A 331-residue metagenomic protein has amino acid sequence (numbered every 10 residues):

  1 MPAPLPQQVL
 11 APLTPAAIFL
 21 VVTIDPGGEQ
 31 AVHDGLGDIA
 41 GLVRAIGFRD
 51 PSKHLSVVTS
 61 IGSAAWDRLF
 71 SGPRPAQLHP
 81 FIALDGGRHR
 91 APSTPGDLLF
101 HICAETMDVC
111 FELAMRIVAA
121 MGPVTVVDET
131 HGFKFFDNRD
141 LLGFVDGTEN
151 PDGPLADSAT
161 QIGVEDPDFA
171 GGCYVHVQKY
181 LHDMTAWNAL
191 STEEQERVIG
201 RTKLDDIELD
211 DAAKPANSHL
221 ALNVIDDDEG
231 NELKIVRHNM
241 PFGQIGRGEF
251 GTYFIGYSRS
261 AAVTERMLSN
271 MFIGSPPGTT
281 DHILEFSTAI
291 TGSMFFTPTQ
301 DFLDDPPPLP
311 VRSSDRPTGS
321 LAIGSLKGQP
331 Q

Functional and structural regions predicted by a protein language model:
M1-P330: Long, histidine/aromatic-enriched segments associated with O2/redox biology
